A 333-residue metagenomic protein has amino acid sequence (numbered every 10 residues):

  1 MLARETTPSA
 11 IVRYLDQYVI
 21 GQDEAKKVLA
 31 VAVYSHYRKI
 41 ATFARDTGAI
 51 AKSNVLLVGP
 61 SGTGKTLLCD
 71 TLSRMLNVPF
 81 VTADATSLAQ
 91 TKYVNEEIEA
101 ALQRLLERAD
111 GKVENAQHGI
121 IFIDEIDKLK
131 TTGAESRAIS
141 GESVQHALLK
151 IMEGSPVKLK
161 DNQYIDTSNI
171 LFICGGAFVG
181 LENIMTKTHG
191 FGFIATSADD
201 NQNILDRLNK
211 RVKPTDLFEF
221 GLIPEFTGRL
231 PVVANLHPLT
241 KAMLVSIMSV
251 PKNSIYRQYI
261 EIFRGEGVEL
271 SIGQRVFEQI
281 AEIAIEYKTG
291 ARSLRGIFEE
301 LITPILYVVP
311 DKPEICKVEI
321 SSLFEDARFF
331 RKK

Functional and structural regions predicted by a protein language model:
M1-G21, K26-K333: AAA+ P-loop NTPase nucleotide-binding core of proteostasis motors
